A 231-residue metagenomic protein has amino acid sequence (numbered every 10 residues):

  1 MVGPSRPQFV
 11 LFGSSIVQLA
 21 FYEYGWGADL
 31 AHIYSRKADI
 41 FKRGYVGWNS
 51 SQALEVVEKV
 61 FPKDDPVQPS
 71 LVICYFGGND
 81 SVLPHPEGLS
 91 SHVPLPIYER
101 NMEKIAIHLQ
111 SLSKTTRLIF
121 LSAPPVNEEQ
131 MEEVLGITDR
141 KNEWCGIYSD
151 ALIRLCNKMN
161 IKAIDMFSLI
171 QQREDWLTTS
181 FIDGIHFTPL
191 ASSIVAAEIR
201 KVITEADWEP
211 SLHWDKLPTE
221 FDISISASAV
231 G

Functional and structural regions predicted by a protein language model:
V2-S5, Y24, A28-D39, Q52-G231: Alpha-helical cap/lid subdomain in secreted, periplasmic, or secretory-pathway luminal O-acyl-processing enzymes
R6-E23, V46, S81: Catalytic nucleophile-elbow at a beta strand-turn-alpha helix junction centered on a G-D-S/GDSL motif, marking
G13-S14, K42, F76: Short glycine-centered, acidic/aromatic-flanked micro-motifs in structured strand/loop junctions that mark active-site
K42-S50: Short beta->alpha junction loops
